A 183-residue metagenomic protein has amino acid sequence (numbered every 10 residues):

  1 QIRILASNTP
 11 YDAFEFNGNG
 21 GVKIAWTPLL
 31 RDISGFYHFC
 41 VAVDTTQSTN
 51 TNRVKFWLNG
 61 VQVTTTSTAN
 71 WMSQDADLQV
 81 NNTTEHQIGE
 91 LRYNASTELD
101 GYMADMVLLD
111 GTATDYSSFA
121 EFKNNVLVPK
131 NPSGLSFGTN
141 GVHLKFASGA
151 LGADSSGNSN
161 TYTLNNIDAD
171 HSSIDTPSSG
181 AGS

Functional and structural regions predicted by a protein language model:
R3-Q74, H171-S183: Extracellular glycan-interaction surfaces
Y11, F36-H38, T51-R53, E85 (+2 more regions): Extracellular structured ligand-interaction cores
E15-N17, W57-N59, G89, A104 (+2 more regions): Predominantly extracellular/luminal cell-surface or secreted proteins
V22-R31, R92-A95, P129-L135: Short surface loop/edge beta-strand patches of beta-sandwich-type extracellular domains that form ligand-contact sites
D32-I33, Q79-N82, L99, L135-G138: Extracellular/periplasmic catalytic domains that process cell-envelope and extracellular macromolecules
S48-N50, S67-T68, Y102-S159, L164-G182: Extended recognition patches within non-cytosolic domains
D77-M103: Extracellular glycan-interaction patches encoded by glycine-rich segments
